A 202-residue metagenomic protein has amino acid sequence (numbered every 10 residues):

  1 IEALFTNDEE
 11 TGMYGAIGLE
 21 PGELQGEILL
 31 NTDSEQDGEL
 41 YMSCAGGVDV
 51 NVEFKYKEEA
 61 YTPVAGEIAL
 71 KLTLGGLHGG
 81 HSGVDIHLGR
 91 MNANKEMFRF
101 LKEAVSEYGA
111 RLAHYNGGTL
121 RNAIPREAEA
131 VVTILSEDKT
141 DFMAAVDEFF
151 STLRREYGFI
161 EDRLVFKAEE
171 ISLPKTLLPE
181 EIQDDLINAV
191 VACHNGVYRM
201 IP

Functional and structural regions predicted by a protein language model:
I1-E10, L70-L74, H81, L88-A104 (+1 more regions): Alpha-helical metal-binding/catalytic segments enriched in His/Glu/Asp
I1-P63: Acidic/histidine-rich catalytic neighborhood of metal-dependent amide-processing enzymes
M42-S43, Y61-E67, I86-N116, S136-P202: Acidic-enriched catalytic cores of C-N bond-cleaving enzymes acting on peptides and small amides
V50-E53, I68-G76: Short amphipathic
K55, G75, E169-I171: A structural detector for beta-sheet-dominated domains
K55-Y56, H114-G118: Short structured motifs
G83-V84, N116-E127: A structural signal for small-residue-enriched, beta-sheet-centric alpha/beta enzyme cores and oligomeric scaffold folds
E127-I134: Short cationic amphipathic helices and targeting signals
